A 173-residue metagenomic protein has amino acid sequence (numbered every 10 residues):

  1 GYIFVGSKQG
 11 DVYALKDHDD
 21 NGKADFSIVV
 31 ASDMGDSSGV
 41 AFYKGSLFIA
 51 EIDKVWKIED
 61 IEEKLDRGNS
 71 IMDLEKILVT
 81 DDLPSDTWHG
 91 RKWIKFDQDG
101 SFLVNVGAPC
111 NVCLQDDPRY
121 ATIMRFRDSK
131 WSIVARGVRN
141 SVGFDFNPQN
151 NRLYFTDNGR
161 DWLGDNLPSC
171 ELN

Functional and structural regions predicted by a protein language model:
G1-N173: Beta-propeller domains with acidic blade repeats across secreted/periplasmic ectodomains and cytosolic WD/CNH propellers
